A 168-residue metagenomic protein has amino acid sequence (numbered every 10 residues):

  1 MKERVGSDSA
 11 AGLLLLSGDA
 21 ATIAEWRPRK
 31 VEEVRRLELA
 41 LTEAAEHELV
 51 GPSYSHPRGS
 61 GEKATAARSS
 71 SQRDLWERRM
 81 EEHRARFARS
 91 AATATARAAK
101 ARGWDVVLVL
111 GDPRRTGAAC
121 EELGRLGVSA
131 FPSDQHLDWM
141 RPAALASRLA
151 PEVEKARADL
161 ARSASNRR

Functional and structural regions predicted by a protein language model:
M1-R168: Terminal alpha-helical anchor/extension segments at protein ends
